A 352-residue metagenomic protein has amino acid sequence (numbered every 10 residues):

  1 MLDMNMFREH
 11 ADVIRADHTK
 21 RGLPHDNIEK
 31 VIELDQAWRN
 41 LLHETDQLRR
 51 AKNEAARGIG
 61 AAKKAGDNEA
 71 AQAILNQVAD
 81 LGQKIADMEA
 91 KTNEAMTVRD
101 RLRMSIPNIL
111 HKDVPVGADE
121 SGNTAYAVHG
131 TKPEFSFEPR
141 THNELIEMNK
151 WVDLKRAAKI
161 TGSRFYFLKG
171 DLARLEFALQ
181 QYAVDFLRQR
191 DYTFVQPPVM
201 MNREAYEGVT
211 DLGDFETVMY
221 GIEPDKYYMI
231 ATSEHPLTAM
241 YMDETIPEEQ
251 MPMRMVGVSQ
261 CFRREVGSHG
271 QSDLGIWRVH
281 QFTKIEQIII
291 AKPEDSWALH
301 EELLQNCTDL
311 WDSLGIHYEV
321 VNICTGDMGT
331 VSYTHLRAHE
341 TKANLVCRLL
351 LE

Functional and structural regions predicted by a protein language model:
M1-K132: N-terminal alpha-helical targeting/anchoring segments
H111-H129, S136-S268: Active-site loop/lid in soluble adenylation, ligation, and acyl-transfer enzymes
S163-A173, I288-H300: Short histidine-centered catalytic/ligand-binding loop motif
G275-Q281: Short glycine/proline-enriched loop/turn "hinge" motifs that connect secondary-structure elements and lie
S296-Y333: Extended C-terminal subregions enriched in glycine
T334-A343: Conserved small/polar residues in nucleotide/adenosyl-binding loops
V346-E352: Hydrophobic alpha-helical segments, chiefly the membrane-spanning helices and signal/signal-anchor peptides
